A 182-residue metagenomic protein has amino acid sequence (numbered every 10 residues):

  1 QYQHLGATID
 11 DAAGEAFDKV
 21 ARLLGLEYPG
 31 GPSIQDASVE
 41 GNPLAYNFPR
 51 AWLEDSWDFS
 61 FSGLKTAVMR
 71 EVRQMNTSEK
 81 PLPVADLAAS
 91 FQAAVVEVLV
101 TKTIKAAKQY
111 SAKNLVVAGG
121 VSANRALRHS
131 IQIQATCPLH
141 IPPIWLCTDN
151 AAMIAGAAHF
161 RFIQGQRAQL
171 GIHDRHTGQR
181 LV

Functional and structural regions predicted by a protein language model:
Q1, L26, H129-P138, F162: A glycine- and small-aliphatic-rich helix-loop capping segment at beta-alpha/alpha-beta transitions that lines
Q1-N42, K65-T66, R70-M75: Glycine-rich phosphate-binding loop plus the immediately following alpha-helix
Q3-T8, A51-W57, P138-C147: A short glycine/serine-rich beta->alpha loop
Q35-L115, N124-I133, H159-G165, V182: A contiguous, well-structured pocket-lining segment that forms one wall/lid of small-molecule binding clefts in soluble
L115, I131-I154: Conserved phosphate-binding/catalytic loops in two-lobed NTP-binding clefts
G120-V121, I144: Active-site metal-binding loops of divalent metal-dependent hydrolases
L170-V182: A short, charged, Gly/Pro-tolerant segment at domain boundaries
